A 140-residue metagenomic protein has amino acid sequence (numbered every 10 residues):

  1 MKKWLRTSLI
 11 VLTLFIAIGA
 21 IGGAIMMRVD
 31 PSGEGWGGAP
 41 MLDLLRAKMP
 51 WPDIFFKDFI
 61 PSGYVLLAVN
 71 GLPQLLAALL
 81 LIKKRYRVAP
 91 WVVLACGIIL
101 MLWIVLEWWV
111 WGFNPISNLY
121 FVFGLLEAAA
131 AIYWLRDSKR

Functional and structural regions predicted by a protein language model:
K2-R140: Topology signature of small-to-medium multi-pass alpha-helical membrane proteins
